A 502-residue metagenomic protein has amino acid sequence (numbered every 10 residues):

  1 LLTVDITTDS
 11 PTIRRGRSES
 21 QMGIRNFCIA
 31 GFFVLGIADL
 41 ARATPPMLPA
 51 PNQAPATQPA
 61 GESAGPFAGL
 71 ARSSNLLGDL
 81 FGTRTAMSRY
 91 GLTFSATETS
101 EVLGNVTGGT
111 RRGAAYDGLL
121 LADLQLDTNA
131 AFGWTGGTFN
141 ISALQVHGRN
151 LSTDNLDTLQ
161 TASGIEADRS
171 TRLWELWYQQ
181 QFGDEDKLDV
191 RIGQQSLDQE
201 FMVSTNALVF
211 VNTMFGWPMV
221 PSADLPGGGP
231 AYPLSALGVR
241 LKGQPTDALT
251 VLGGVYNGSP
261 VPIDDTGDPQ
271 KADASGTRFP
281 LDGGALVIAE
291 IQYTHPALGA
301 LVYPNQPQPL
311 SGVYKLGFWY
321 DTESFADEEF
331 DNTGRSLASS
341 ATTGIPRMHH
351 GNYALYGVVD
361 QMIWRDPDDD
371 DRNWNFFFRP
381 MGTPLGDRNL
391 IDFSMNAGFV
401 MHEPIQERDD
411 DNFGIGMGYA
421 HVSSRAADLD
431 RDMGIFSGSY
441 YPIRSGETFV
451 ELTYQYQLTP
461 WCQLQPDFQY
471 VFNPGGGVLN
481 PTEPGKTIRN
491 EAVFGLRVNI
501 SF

Functional and structural regions predicted by a protein language model:
N26, L40-E101, N105, R111 (+1 more regions): N-terminal periplasmic/intermembrane-space "pro-region" immediately following the signal or transit peptide
L77-F94, D127-F139, G183-L188, A248 (+5 more regions): Short loop/turn motifs that connect adjacent beta-strands in outer-membrane beta-barrel proteins
G82, D123-Q125, W177-Q179, R240 (+5 more regions): Outer-membrane beta-barrel architecture
F94-V102, F139-Q145, V190-Q194, V251-N257 (+7 more regions): Transmembrane beta-barrel strands of outer-membrane/channel proteins
G113-V261, N389-N396, M401-L429: Outer membrane beta-barrel
S222-D366, D371-F376, P380-P384, L390 (+1 more regions): Signature for the C-terminal beta-barrel architecture of outer-membrane proteins
S275-P280, E290-Y293, G317-H349, R365 (+6 more regions): Outer membrane beta-barrel transmembrane domains
I488-F502: Outer-membrane beta-barrel "beta-signal"
